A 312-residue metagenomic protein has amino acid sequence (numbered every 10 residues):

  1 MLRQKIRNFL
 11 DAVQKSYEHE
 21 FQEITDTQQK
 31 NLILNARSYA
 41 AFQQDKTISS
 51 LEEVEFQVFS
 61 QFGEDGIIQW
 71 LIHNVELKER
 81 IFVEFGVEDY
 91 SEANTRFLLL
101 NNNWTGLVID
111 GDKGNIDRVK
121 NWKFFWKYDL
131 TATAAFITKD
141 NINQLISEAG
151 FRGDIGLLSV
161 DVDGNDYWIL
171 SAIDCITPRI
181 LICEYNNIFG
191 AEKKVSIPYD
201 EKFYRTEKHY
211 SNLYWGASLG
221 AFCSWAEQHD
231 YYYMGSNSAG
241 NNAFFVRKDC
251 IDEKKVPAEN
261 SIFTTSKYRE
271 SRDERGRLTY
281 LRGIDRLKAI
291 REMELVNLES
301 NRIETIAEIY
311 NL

Functional and structural regions predicted by a protein language model:
L2-F42: N-terminal auxiliary segments of SAM/dcSAM-dependent transferases
T25-E76, V83, L145-I146, K193-L312: Rossmann-like AdoMet/SAM-dependent catalytic core
E52-V160, N187-G190, S271-R277: SAM cofactor-binding core of SAM-dependent methyltransferases, primarily the Rossmann-like beta-alpha-beta module
E84, V108, S159, I180-E184 (+2 more regions): A structural signal for short, well-ordered beta-strand segments and their strand-loop junctions that often border
N101-N102, I176-T177, H229: Short, structured coil segments at secondary-structure junctions
V119, I146, I169-I173, F245: Hydrophobic packing residues within well-ordered alpha-helices of enzyme cores
D129-A132, W168-E207: A short alpha/beta connector and helix-capping loop motif
S159-I169: Active-site glycine- and acidic-residue-rich loops that bind and position anionic ligands or nucleotide-like cofactors
